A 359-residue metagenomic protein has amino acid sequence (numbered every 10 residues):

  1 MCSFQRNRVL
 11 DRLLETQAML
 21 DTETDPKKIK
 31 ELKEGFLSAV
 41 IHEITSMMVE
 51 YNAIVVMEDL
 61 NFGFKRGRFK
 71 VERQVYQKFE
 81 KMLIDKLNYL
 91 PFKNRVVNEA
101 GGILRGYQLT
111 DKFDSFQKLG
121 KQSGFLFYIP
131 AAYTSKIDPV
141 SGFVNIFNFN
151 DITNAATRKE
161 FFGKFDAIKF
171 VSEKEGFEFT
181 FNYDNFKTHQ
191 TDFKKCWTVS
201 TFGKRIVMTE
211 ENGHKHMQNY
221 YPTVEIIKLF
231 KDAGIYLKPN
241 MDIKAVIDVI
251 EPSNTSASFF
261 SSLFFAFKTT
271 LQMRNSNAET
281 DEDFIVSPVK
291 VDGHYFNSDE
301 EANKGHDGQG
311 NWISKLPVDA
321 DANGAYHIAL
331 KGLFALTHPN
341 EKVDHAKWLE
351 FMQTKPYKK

Functional and structural regions predicted by a protein language model:
M1-K359: Positively charged, helix-rich recognition surfaces that bind polyanionic ligands
